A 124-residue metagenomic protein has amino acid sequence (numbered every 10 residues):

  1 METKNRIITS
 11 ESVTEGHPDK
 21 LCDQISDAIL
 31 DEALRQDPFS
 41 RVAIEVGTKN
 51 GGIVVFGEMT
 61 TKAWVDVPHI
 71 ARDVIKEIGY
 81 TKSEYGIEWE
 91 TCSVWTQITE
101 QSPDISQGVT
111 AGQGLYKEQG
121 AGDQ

Functional and structural regions predicted by a protein language model:
M1-Q124: A domain-level signal for the structural core that forms small-molecule/cofactor-binding pockets and catalytic centers
